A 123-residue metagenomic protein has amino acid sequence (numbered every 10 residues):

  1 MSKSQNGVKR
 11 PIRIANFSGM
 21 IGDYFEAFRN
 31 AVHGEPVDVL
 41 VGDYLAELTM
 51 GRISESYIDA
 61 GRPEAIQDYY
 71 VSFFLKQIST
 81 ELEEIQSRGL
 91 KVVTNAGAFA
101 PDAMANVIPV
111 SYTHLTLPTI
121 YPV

Functional and structural regions predicted by a protein language model:
S2-R29: N-terminal amphipathic/basic leader segments beginning at the initiator methionine
N6-R10, E47-Q67: Gly-rich Lys/Arg/Thr-decorated short loops/hinges at beta-loop-alpha junctions or inter-strand turns that position
M20-I21, A46-L48, A96-A105: Gly/Ser/Thr-rich loops at beta-strand to alpha-helix junctions that form or flank small-molecule/cofactor-binding
Y24-V41: Short amphipathic alpha-helices and their capping/turn segments at secondary-structure boundaries
F25-F28, M50-S56, A103-P109: Short acidic, glycine/serine/threonine-rich loops at helix termini
V39-Y44, I66-S87: Structured alpha-helical segments in the cores of large, soluble enzyme domains
E64, G89-F99: Short glycine-rich or small-residue beta-strand-to-loop segments that form or flank ligand, phosphate, metal/Fe-S
T113-T119: Conserved small/polar residues in nucleotide/adenosyl-binding loops
